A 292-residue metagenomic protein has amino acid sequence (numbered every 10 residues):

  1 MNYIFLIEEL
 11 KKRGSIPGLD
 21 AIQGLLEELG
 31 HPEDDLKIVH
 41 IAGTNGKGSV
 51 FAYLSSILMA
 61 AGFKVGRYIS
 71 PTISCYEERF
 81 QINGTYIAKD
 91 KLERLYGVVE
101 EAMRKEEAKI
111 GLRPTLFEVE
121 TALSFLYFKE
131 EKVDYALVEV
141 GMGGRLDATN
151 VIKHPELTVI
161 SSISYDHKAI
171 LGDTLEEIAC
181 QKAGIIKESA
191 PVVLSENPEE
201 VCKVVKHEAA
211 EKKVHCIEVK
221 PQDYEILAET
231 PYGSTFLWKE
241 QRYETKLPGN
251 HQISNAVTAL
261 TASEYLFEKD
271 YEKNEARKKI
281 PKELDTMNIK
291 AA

Functional and structural regions predicted by a protein language model:
M1-N45, S49-K64, I73-C75, E101 (+3 more regions): N-terminal leader/targeting and accessory segments in enzymes
M1-P17, N83-G84, A136-G143, L157-I170: N-terminal-biased segments
P17, S49, F117-E120, Q181 (+1 more regions): A generic structural signal for residues located within well-ordered alpha-helices of large catalytic or ligand-binding
L19, G24-D34, A60-K153, A169-L171 (+1 more regions): ATP-dependent carboxylate-amine ligase catalytic core
S49, Y53, V119-L123, V257-T261: Short amphipathic alpha-helical face segments that pack within enzyme cores and frequently flank/anchor catalytic
I87, D173, H251-S254, L284: Residue-level signal for the nucleotide or nucleotide-sugar donor/cofactor binding architecture
E106-G111, E131-E139, P155-K246, S254-A276: Acidic, Mg2+-coordinating active-site environments of NTP-dependent enzymes
A179, K273-A292: Short, well-structured alpha-helical segments that form the helix of a local strand-helix-strand
